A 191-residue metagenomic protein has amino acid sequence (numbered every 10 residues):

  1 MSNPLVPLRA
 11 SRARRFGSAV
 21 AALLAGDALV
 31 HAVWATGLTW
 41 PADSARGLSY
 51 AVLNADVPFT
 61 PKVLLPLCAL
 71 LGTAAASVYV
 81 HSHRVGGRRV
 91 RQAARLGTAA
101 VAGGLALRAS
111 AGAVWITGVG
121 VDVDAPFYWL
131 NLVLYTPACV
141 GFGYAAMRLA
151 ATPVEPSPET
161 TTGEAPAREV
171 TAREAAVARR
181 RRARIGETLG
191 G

Functional and structural regions predicted by a protein language model:
M1-F16, P153-G191: Actinobacteria-biased recognition of intrinsically disordered, low-complexity terminal regions
L5-A10, V30-V63, R84-G86, V123-D124: Interfacial loop at the N-terminal end of multi-pass membrane proteins
R9, V78-A100, E159, G163 (+1 more regions): Cytoplasmic juxtamembrane regions at transmembrane-helix boundaries
G17-A35: N-terminal signal-anchor transmembrane alpha helix
A22, L29, L48-V80, G103 (+2 more regions): Core segments of alpha-helical transmembrane spans in multipass integral membrane proteins
L96-A100, D124-F142: Individual transmembrane alpha-helices with interfacial aromatic-anchor signatures
A111-D122: Transmembrane alpha-helical segments of integral membrane proteins
P137-S157: Membrane-water interface at the C-terminal end of transmembrane alpha helices
